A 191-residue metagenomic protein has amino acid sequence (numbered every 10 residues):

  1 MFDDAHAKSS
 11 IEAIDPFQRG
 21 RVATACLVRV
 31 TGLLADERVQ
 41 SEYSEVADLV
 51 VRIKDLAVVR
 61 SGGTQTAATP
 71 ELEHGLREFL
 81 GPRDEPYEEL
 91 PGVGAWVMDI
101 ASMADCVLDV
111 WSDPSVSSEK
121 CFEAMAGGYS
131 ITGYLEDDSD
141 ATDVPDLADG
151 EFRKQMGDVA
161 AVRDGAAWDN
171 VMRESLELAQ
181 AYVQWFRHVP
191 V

Functional and structural regions predicted by a protein language model:
F2-K154: Structured binding/interaction patches within domain cores
A126-V191: C-terminal auxiliary extensions adjacent to catalytic cores
